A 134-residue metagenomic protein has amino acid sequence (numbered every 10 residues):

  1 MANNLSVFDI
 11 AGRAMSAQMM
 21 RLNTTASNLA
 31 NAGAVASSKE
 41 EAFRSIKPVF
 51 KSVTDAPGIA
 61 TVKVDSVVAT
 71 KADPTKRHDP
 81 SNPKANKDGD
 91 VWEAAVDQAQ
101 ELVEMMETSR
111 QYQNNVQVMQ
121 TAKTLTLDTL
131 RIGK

Functional and structural regions predicted by a protein language model:
M1-K134: Amphipathic alpha-helical polymerization modules
